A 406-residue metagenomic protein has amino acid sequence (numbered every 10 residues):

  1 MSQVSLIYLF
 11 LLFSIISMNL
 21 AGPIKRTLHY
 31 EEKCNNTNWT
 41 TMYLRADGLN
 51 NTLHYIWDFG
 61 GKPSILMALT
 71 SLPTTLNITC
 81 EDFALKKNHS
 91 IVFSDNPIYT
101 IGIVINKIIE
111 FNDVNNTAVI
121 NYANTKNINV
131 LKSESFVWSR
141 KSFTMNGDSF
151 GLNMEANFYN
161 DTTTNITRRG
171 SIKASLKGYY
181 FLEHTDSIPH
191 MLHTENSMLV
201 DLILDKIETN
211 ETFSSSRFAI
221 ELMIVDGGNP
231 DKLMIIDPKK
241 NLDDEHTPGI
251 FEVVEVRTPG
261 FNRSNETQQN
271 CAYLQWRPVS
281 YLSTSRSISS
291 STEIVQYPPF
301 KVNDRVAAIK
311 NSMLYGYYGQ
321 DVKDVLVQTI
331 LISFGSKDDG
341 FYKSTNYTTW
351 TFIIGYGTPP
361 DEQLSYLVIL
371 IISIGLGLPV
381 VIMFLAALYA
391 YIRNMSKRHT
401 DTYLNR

Functional and structural regions predicted by a protein language model:
S2-V4, F10-K33: N-terminal signal peptide
Y8, I15, L367-I371: N-terminal hydrophobic or amphipathic segments with adjacent small-residue motifs that include Sec signal peptides
G22-Y43, G355-E362: Extracellular/luminal recognition modules and glycoprotein regions
D47, N51, Y55-T358: Extended, non-transmembrane interaction/recognition domains
T349-R406: C-terminal single-pass transmembrane alpha-helix
